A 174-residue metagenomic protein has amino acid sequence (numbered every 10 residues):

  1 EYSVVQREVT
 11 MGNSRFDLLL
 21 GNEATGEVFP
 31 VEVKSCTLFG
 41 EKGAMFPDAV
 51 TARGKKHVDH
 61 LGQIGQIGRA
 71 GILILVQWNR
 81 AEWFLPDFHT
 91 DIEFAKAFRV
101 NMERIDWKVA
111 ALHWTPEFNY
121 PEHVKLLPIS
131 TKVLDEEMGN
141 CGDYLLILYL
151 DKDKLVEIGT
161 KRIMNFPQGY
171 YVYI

Functional and structural regions predicted by a protein language model:
E1-M11: A short acidic/basic microdomain associated with nuclease active sites
V9, L20-N22, E32-S35, I74-V76 (+1 more regions): Short, structured patches in soluble enzyme cores that scaffold and shape functional sites
G12-S14, C36-F39, W78-R80, T115-E117: Short, catalytically relevant binding-site loops at active-site mouths
N13-F16, K56: Glycine-rich anion/phosphate-binding loops
F16-D48, L61: Conserved catalytic cores of phosphodiester-cleaving nucleases, focusing on short active-site segments
A44-V50, L85-H89: Short glycine-enriched, charge-decorated loop/helix-capping segments at active-site entrances that position
A49-V58: Gly/Ser/Thr-rich active-site loops/lids in small-molecule metabolic enzymes that frequently grip phosphoryl groups
D59, G65-G71, L75-Y173: Non-catalytic C-terminal interaction segments of nucleic acid-processing enzymes
